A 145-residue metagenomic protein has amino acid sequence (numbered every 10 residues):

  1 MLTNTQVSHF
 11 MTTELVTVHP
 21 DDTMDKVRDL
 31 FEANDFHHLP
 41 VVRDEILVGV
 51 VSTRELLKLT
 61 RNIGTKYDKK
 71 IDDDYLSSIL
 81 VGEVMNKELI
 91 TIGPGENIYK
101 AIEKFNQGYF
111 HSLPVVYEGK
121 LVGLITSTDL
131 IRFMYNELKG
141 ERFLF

Functional and structural regions predicted by a protein language model:
M1-E14, S52-I90, N97, I102-N106 (+1 more regions): Tandem CBS (Bateman) regulatory domains
T12-P20, L47: Short N-terminal signal/transit or membrane-insertion segments and the immediately adjacent low-complexity/disordered
V18-D35, V42, E83-M85, T91-Y109 (+2 more regions): The conserved cystathionine-beta-synthase
F31, L39-E55, F105, L113-T128: A glycine-centered beta-loop-beta connector
E32-P40, L59-T60, K66: Short, charge-rich amphipathic segments
H38, E45-I46, Y67-K70, S77-I79 (+3 more regions): Short, surface-exposed, polar/charged, turn-prone segments marking secondary-structure boundaries
